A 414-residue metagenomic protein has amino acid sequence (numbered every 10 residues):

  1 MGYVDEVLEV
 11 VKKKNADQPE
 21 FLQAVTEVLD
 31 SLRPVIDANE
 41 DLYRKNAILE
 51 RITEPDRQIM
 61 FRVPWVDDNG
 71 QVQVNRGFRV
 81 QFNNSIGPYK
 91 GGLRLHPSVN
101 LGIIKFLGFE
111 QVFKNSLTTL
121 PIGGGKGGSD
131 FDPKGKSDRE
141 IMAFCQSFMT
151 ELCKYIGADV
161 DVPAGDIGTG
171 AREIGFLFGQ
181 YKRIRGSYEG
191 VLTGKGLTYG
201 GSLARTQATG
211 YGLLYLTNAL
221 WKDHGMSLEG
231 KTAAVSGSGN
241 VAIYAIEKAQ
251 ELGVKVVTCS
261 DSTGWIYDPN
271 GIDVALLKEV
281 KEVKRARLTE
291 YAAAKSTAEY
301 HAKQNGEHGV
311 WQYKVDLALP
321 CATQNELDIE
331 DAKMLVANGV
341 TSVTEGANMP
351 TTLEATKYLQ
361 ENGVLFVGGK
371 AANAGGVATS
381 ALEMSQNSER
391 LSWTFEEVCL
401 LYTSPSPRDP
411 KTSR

Functional and structural regions predicted by a protein language model:
M1-L203: N-terminal ligand-binding/catalytic initiation module
G2-Q18, A24, L220, V336-S404: Adenosine-phosphate binding glycine-rich loop
F106, V160-A164, Y188, L192 (+4 more regions): General beta-strand structural signal in soluble alpha/beta enzymes
A158, M226-G230, Y313-D316, L335-S342 (+1 more regions): Short, surface-exposed connector motifs at secondary-structure boundaries
Q207, Y211-A302: Glycine-rich phosphate/diphosphate-binding loop of Rossmann-like nucleotide-binding domains
V241-A245, E326-I329, T352, A374-G376: Short glycine/serine/threonine-rich phosphate/pyrophosphate-binding segments that cradle anionic phosphate groups
V280-D331: A structured beta-alpha segment of the ubiquitous adenosine-cofactor-binding alpha/beta core
A318, Y402-P407, K411: Conserved small/polar residues in nucleotide/adenosyl-binding loops
